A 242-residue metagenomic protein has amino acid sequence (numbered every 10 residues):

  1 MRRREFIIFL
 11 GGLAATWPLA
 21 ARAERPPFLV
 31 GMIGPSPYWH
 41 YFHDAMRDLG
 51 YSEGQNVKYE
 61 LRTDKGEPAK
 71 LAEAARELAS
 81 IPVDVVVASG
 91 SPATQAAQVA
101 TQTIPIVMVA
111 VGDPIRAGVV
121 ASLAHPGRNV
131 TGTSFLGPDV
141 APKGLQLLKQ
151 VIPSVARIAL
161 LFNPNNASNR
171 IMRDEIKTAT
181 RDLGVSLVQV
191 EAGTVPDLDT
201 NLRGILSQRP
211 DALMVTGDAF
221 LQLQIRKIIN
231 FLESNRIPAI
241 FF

Functional and structural regions predicted by a protein language model:
M1-F242: Short hydrophobic alpha-helices and adjacent helix-cap/hinge residues
